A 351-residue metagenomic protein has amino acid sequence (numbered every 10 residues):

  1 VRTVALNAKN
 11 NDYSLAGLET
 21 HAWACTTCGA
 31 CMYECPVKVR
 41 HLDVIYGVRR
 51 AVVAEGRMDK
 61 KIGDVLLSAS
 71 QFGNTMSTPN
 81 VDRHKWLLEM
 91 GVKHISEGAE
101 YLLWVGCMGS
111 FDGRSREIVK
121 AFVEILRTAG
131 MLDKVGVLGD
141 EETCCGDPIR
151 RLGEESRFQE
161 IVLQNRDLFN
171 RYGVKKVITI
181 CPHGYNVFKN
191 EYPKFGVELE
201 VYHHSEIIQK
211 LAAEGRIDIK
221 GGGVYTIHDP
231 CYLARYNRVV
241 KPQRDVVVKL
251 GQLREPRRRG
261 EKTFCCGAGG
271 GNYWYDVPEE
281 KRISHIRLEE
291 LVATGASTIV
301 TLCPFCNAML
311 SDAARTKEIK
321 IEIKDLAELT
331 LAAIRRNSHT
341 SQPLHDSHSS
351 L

Functional and structural regions predicted by a protein language model:
V1-G196, L351: Iron-sulfur-cluster electron-transfer modules
G73, I208-A213, A333: Short, conserved secondary-structure transition motifs
H84-L87, I207-L211, K281: Short gly/ser/thr-rich secondary-structure transition/capping motifs
V105-H203, Y232-H345: Cofactor-cradling patches in redox/metallo enzymes
Q209-V224: Acyltransferase donor/substrate-recognition loop-hinge adjacent to the catalytic core
I227: Hydrophobic alpha-helical positions that pack around
